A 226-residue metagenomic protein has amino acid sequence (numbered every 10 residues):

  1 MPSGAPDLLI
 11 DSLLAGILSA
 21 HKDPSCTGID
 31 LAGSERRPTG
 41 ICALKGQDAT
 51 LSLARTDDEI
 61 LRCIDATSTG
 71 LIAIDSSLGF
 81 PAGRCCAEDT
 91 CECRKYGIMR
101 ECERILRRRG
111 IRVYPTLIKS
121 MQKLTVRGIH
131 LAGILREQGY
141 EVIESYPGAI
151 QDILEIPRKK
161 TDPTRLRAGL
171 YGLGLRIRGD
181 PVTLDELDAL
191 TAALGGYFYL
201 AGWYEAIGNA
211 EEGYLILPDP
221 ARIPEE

Functional and structural regions predicted by a protein language model:
P2-E226: Phosphate- and other anionic-substrate recognition elements at nucleic-acid/protein interfaces
